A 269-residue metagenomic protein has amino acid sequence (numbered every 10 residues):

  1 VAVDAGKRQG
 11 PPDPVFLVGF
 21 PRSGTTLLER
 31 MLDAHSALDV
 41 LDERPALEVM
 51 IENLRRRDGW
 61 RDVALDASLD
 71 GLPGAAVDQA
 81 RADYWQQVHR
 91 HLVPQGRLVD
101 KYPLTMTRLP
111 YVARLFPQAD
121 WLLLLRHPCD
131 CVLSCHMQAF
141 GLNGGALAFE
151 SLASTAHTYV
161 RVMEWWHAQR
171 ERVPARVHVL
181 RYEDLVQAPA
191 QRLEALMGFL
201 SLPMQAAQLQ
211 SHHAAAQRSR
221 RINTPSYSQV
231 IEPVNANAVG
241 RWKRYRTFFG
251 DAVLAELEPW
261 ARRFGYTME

Functional and structural regions predicted by a protein language model:
V1-P14, L69-R81, W85-G96, C135-V179 (+1 more regions): PAPS-dependent sulfotransferases, especially Golgi type II membrane carbohydrate sulfotransferases
R8-R114, L124: Phosphate-binding active sites in nucleotide-utilizing proteins
L17, L28-M31, H35, R108 (+8 more regions): Structural preference for long, well-ordered alpha-helical segments in enzyme cores
S36, P117-D120, P174-V177: Short glycine-/polar-rich loops that comprise or flank the Walker A/P-loop and associated switch/sensor motifs
V40-D42, Q118-L125, A146, Q205: Short hydrophobic/aromatic-enriched beta-strand-loop microsegments
P45-L47, P128-C131, D184-V186: Conserved nucleotide-binding/hydrolysis micro-motifs of P-loop NTPases
P103-T105, D184-A188: Acidic, metal-coordinating catalytic cores used for nucleic-acid/nucleotide bond scission and strand-transfer chemistry
V112-H136: Conserved phosphate-donor/acceptor-positioning beta-strand/loop module used by diverse small-molecule
